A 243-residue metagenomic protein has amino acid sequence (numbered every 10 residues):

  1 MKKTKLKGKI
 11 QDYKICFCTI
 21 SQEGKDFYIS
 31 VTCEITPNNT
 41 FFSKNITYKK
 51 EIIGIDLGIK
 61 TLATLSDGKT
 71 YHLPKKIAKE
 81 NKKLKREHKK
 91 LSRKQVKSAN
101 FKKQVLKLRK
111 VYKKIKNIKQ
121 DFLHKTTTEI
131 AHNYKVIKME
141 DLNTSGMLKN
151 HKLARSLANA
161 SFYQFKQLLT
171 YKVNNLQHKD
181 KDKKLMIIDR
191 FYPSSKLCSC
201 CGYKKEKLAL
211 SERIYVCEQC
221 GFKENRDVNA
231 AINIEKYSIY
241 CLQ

Functional and structural regions predicted by a protein language model:
M1-E23: Acidic carboxylate diad motif detector
E23-Q243: Positively charged, helix-rich recognition surfaces that bind polyanionic ligands
